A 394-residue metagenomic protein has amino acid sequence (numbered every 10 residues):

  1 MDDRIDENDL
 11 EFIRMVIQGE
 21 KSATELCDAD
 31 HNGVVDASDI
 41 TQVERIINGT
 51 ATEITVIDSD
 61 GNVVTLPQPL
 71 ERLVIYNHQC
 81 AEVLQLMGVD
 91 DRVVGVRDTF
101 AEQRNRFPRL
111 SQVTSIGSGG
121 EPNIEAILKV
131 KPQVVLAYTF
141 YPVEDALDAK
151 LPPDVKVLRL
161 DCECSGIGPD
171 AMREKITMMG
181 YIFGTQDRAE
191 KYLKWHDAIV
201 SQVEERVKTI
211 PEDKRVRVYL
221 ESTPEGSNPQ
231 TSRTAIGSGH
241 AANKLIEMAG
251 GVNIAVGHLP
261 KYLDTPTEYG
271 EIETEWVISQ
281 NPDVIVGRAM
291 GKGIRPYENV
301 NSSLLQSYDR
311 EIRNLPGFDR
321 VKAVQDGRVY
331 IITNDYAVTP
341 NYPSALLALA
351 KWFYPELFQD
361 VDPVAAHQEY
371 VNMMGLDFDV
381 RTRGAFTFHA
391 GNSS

Functional and structural regions predicted by a protein language model:
M1-T55: Cellulosome-associated attachment modules in secreted, modular CAZymes
M15-S22, R45-G49, H78, L86-V89 (+10 more regions): Sec-exported extracytoplasmic/periplasmic mature domains
A51-V56, V63-T65, R72, A146-L147 (+3 more regions): Extracytoplasmic substrate-binding proteins
Q68, E121-P132, I272-N281: Short helices/loops that flank or line small-molecule/ion binding pockets
R72-V130, V134-Y141, D145, K156 (+2 more regions): A short, structured surface patch at a secondary-structure boundary
Q79-E82, T99-E102, V134-L136, F140-E144 (+5 more regions): Solvent-exposed loop/turn segments at secondary-structure junctions within structured extracellular/periplasmic domains
F100-E102, Q112, S232-T267: Alpha-helical, coiled-coil/dimerization segments enriched in small aliphatic residues
A242, A255-W276, N281-V300: Pocket-lining segment of extracytoplasmic ligand-binding domains
